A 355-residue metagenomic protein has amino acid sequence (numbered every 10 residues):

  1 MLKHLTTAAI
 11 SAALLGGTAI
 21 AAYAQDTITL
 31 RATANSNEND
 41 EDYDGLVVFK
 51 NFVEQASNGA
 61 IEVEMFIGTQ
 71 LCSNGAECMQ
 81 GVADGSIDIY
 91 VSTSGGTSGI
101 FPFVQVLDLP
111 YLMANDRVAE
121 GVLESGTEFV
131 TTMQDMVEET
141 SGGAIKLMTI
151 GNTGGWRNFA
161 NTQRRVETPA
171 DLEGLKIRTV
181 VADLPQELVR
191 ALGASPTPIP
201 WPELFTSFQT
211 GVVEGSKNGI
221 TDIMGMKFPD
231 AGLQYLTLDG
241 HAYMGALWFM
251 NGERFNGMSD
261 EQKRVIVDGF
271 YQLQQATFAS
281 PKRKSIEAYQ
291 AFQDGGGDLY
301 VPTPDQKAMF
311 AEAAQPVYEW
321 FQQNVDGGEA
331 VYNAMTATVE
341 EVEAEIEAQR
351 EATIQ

Functional and structural regions predicted by a protein language model:
M1-Y23: Gram-negative bacterial Sec-dependent N-terminal signal peptides
G17, V130-M133, Q293, M335: Generic hydrophobic, helix-prone segments enriched in Leu/Val/Ile
G17-T18, T127, G328-E329: Intrinsically disordered, low-complexity regions
Y23-E120, G143-Q355: N-terminal secretory/targeting leader peptides
A114-M136, T140: A gly/proline- and charged-residue-enriched helix-loop-helix capping module
